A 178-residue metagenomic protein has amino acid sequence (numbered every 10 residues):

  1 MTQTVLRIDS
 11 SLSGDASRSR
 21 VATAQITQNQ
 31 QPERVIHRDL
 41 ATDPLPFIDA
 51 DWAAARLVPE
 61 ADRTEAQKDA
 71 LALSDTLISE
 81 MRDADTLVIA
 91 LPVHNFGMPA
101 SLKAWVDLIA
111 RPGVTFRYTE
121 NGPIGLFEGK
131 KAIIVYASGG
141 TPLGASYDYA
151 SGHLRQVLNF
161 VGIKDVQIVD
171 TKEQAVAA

Functional and structural regions predicted by a protein language model:
M1-L91, F96-D107, R111, V176: N-terminal beta1-alpha1-beta2 submodule of the flavodoxin-like/Rossmannoid cofactor-binding fold
Q3-T4, R34, K130-A132, K164-D165: Residues at the starts of beta-strands that form the adenosine-phosphate
L12-G14, G139-P142: Short histidine/acidic/glycine/proline-rich micro-motifs that form metal- and phosphate-coordinating active-site loops
L87, A132-I133: Short, well-ordered beta-strand core segments
I109-G125: Short, acidic/small-residue loops that bind anionic groups at enzyme active sites
P123-G129, V161: Short, conserved loop/helix-junction motifs that constitute active-site signature segments in enzyme catalytic cores
L143-A178: Glycine-rich phosphate/pyrophosphate-binding loop and the adjoining helix
